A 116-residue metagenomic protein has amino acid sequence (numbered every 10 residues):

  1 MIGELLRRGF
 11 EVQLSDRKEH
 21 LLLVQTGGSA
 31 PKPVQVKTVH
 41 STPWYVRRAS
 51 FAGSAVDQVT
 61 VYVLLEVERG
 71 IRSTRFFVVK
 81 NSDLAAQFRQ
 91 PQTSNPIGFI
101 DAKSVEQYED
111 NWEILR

Functional and structural regions predicted by a protein language model:
M1-K18, V24-R116: Mixed-charge (Asp/Glu-Lys/Arg
